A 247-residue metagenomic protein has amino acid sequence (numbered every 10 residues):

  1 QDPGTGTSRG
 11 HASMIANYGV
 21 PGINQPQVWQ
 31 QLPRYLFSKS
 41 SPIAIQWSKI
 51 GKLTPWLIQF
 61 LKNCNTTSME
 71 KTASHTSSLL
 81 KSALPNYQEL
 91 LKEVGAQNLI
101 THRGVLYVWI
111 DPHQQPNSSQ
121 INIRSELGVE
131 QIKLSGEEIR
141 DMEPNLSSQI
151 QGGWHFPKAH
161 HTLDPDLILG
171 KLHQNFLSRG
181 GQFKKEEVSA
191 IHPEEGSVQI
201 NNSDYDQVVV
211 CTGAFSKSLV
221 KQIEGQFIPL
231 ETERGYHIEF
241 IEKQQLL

Functional and structural regions predicted by a protein language model:
D2-H75, L99-H102: Conserved N-terminal glycine-rich FAD pyrophosphate-binding loop of Rossmann-like flavoproteins
P3-T7, H192-L246: Central helical "cap/lid" subdomain
H11-A12, G180, Y205-D206: Short, well-ordered alpha-helix to beta-strand connector turns
G19-V20, D111-H113, I241-Q245: Short loop segments at secondary-structure junctions
G22, Q114-Q115, L169, A190 (+1 more regions): Glycine-rich nucleotide phosphate-binding loop and flanking beta-alpha elements of Rossmann-like dinucleotide-binding
L53-Q174: Rossmann-like flavin
F176-A190: A conserved beta-strand/loop element that lines the FAD pocket in flavoprotein oxidoreductases
